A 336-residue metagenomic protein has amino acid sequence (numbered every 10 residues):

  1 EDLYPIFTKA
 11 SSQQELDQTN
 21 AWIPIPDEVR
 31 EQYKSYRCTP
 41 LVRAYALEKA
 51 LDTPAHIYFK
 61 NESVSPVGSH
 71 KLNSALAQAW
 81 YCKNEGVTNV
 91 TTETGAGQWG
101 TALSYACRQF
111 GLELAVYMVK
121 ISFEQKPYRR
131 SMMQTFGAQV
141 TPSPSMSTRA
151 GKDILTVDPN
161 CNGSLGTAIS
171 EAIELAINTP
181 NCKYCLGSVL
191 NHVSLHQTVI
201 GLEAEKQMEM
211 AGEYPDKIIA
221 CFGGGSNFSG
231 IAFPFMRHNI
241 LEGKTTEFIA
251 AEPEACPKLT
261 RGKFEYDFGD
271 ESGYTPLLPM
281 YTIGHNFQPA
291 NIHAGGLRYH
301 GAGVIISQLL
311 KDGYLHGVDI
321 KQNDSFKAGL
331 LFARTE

Functional and structural regions predicted by a protein language model:
E1-V87: Positively charged, low-complexity intrinsically disordered leader regions
W22-P24, I154-H192, R237-L241, A250-T335: Active-site/ligand-binding loops adjacent to catalytic centers
A44-I57, N73, I173-P180, L195-E205 (+1 more regions): Acidic-glycine-rich active-site phosphate/pyrophosphate-binding loop
P54-S65, N84-N89, K183-V189, A211-D216 (+2 more regions): Glycine/charged-rich beta-loop-alpha catalytic/anionic-binding loops adjacent to active sites
N61-L72, V90-W99, L190, I219-G224 (+3 more regions): Active-site nucleophile and cofactor-binding loops and adjacent substrate-binding regions of central metabolic enzymes
S74, C82-I121, Y214-F228, F248: A short, small-residue-rich loop immediately preceding and capping a beta-strand
T91, W99-N162, K258-E271: Active-site-proximal loop->helix
D158-E171, N181-T245: Glycine-rich ThDP/TPP pyrophosphate-binding loop and its adjacent helix/strand module within ThDP-dependent enzymes
